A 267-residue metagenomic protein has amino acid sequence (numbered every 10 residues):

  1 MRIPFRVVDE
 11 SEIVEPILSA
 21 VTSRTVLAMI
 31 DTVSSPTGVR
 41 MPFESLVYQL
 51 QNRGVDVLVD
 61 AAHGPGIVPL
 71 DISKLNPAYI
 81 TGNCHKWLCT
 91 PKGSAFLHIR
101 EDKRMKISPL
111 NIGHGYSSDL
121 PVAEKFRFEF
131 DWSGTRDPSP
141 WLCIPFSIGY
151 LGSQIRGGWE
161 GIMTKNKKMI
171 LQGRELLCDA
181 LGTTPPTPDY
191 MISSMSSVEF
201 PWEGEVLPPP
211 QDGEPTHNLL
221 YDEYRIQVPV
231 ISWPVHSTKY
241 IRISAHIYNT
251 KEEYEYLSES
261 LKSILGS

Functional and structural regions predicted by a protein language model:
M1-S267: Pyridoxal 5′-phosphate
